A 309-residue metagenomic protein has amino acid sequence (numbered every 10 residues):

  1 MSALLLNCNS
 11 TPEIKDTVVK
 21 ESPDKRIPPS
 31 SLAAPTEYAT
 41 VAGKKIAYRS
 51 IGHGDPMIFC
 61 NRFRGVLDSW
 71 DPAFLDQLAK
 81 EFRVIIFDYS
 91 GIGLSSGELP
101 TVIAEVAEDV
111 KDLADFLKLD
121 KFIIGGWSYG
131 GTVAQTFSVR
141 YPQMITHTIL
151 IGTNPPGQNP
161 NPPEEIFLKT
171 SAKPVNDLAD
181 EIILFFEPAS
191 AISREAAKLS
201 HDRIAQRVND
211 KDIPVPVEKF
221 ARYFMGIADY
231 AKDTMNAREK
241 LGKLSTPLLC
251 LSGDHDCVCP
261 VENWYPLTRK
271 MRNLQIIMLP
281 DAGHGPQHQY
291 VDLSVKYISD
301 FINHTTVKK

Functional and structural regions predicted by a protein language model:
K44-L94: Conserved HGGG/HGGXW glycine-rich cap/lid loop of the alpha/beta-hydrolase fold
I86-G125: Active-site loop/oxyanion-hole signature of alpha/beta-hydrolase fold enzymes
V139, T146-L178: Flexible "cap/lid" loop of the alpha/beta hydrolase fold
D210-A237: Hydrophobic, aromatic-rich cap/lid helix
A237, T246, P260-L267: Short alpha-helix in the alpha/beta-hydrolase fold that links the catalytic acid
L244, C250-S252: Short beta-strand/loop motif that positions the catalytic acidic residue of the alpha/beta-hydrolase fold
H255-C259: Acidic catalytic loop of the alpha/beta-hydrolase fold
L274-K309: Catalytic active-site module of serine/aspartate enzymes centered on a nucleophile-bearing elbow/loop
